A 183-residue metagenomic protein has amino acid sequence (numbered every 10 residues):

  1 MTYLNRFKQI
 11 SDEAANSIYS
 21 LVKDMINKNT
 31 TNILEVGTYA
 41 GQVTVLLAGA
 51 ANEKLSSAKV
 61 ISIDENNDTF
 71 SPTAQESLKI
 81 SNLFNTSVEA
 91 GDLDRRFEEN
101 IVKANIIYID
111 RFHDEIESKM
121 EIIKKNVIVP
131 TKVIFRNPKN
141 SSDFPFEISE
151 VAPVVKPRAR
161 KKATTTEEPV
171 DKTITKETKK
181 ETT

Functional and structural regions predicted by a protein language model:
Y3-K8, D12-K156: S-adenosylmethionine/decaboxylated-SAM
V154-T183: Intrinsically disordered, polybasic Lys/Arg-rich low-complexity tracts
